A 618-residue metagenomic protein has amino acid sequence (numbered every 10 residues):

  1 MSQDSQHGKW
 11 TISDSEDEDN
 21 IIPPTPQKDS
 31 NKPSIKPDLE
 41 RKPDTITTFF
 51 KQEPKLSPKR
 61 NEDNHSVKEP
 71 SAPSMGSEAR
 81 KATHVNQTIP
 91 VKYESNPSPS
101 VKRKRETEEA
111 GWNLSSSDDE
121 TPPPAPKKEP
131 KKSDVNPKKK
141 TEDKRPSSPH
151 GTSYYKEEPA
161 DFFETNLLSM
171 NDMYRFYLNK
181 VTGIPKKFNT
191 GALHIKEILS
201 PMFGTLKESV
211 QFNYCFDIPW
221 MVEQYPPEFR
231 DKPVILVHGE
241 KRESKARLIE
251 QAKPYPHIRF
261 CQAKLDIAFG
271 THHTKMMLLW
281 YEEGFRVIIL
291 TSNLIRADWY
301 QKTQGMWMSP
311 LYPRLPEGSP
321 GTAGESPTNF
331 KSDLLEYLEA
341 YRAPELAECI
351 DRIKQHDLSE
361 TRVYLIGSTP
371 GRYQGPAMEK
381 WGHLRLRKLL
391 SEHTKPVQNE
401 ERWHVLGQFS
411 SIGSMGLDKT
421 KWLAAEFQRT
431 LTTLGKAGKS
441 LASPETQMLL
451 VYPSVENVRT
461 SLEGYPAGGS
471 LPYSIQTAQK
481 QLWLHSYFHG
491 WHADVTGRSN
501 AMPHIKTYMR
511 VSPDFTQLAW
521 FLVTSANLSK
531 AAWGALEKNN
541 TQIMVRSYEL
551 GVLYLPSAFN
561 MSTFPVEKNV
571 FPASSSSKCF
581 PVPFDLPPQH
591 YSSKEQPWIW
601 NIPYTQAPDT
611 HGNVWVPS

Functional and structural regions predicted by a protein language model:
S2-S618: PLD/PLD-like phosphodiesterase catalytic module centered on the HKD motif
